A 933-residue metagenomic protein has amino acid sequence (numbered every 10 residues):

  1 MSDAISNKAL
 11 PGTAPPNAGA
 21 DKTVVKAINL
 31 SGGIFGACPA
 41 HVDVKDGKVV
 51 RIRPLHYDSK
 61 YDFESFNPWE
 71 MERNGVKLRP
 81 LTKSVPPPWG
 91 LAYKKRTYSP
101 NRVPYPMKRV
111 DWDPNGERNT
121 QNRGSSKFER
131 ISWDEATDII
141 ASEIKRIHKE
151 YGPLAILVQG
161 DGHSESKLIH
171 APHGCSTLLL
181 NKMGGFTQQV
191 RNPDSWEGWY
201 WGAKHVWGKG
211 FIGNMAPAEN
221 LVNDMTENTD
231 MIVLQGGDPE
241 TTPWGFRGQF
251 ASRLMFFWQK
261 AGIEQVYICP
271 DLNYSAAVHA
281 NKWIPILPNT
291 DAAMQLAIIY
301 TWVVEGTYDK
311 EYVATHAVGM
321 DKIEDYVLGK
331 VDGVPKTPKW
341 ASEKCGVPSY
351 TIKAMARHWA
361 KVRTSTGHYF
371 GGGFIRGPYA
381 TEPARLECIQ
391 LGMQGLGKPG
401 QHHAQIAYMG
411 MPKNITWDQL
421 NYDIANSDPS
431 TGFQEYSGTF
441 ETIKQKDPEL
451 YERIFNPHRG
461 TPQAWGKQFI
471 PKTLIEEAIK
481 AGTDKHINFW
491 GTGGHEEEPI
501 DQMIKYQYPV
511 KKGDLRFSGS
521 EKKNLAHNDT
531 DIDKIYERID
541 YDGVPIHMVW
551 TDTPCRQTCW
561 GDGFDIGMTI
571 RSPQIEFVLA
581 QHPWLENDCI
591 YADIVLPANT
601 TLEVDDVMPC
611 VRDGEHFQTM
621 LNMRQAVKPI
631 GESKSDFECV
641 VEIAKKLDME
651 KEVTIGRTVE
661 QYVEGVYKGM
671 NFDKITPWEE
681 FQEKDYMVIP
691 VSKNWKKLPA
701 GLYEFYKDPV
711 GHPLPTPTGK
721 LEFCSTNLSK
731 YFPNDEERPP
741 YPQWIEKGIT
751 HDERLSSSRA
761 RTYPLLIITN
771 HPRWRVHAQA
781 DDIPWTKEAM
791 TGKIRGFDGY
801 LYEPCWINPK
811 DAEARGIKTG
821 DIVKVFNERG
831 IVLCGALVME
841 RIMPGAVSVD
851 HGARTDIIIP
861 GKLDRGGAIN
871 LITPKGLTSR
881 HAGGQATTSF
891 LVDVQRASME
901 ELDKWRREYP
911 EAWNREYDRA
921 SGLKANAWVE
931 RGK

Functional and structural regions predicted by a protein language model:
M1-T307, E387, S427-A464, Q468 (+8 more regions): N-terminal export/assembly segments and adjacent metallocofactor-ligating motifs of anaerobic energy-metabolism
W89-G90, R130-I131, G631, D781-F826 (+1 more regions): Short beta-strand-centered segments at strand-helix junctions
G90-E135, I139, P153, Y300 (+10 more regions): N-terminal leader/propeptide and maturation segments of large enzyme subunits in energy/redox metabolism and hydrolases
Q159-K167, W340-K344, F370-P378, G410-M411 (+1 more regions): Conserved short loop/turn motifs at secondary-structure junctions
D161-G162, T315-A317, H358-W359, G373 (+3 more regions): A glycine-rich phosphate-binding loop feature that marks nucleotide/adenosyl-phosphate handling sites
P172-I263, Y267-I268, A293-L296, C388-I590 (+3 more regions): Extended redox/cofactor-interaction regions of prokaryotic respiratory oxidoreductases
D271-Y274, N587-N622: Flexible glycine/proline-rich, aromatic-decorated loop/lid segments
I286, L420-T431, V595-V611, M839 (+1 more regions): Acidic, Ser/Thr-rich peripheral helices and adjacent loops at domain boundaries
